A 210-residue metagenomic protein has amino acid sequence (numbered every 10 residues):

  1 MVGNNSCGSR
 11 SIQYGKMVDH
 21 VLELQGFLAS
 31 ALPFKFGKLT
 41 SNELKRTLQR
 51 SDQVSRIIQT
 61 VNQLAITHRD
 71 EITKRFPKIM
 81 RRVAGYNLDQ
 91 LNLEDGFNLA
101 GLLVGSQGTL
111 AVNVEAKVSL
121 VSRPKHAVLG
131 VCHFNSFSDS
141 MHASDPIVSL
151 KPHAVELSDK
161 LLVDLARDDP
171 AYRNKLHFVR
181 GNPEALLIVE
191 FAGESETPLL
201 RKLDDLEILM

Functional and structural regions predicted by a protein language model:
M1-S138: FAD-binding subdomain of flavoenzyme oxidoreductases
F36-L39, E43-L44, A116-R123, M141 (+1 more regions): Terminal amphipathic helices with adjacent charged low-complexity linkers/tails
D89, C132-V155: Signal/transit-peptide handling
G101, S144, E207: Short glycine-/small-residue-rich flexible loop motifs, especially phosphate/cofactor-binding loops
